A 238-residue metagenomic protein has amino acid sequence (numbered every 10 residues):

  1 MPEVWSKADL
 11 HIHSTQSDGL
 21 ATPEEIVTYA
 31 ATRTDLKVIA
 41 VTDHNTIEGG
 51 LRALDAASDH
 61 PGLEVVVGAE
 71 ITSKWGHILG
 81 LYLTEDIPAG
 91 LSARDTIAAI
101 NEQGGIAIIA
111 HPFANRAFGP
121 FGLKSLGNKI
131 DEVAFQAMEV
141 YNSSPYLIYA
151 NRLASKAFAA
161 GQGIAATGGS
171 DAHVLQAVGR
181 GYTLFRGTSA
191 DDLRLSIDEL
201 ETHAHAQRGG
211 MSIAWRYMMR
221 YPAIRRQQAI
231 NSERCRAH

Functional and structural regions predicted by a protein language model:
M1-T32, L36, E48-H60, V67 (+3 more regions): Charged catalytic cores and adjacent phosphate/nucleic-acid-binding surfaces used for phosphate/nucleic-acid chemistry
V41-H44, I109, V140, G169: Conserved beta-strand positions
I100-I106: Short, cationic low-complexity segments
I108-F118: Aromatic-lined carbohydrate-recognition surfaces of secreted/lumenal glycan-active proteins
